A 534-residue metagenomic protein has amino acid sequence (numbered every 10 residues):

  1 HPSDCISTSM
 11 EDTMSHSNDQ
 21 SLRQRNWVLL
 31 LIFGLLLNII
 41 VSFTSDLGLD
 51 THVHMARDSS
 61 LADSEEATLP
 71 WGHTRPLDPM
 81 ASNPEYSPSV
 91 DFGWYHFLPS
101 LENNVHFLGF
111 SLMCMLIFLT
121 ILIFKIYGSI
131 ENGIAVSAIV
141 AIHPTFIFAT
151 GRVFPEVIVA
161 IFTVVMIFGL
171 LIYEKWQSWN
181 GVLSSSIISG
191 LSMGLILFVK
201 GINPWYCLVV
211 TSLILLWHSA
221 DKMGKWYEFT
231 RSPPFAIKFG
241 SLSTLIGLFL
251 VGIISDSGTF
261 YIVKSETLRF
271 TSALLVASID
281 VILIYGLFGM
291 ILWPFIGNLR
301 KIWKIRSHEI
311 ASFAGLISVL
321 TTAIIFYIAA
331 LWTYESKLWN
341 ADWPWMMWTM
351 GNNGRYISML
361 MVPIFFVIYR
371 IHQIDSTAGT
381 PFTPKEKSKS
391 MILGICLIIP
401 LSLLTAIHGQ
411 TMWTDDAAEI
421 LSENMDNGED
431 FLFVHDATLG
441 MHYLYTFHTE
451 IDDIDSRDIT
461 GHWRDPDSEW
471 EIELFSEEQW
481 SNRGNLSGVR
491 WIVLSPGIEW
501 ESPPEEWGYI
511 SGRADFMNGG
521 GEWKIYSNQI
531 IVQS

Functional and structural regions predicted by a protein language model:
T13, R25-F33, L183, I187 (+3 more regions): Signature aromatic-anchored transmembrane alpha helix within multi-pass, membrane-resident enzymes that catalyze glycan
R23-M55, I142, L242-D256, T322-A330 (+1 more regions): Transmembrane signal-anchor helices characteristic of membrane glycosylation enzymes that use polyprenol
R57, W71-E102: Short hydrophobic/aromatic helix or loop-helix immediately within or flanking a transmembrane segment in polytopic
N104-S129, V165: Transmembrane-helix motifs of polytopic, lipid-linked glycan transferases
T120-I142, I161, Q177-W179: Transmembrane-helix signature of polytopic, membrane-embedded enzymes that assemble or transfer cell-envelope glycans
V136-A138, V182-G201, V210-S212, S272-A277: Membrane-interface alpha helices of multi-pass inner-membrane proteins
T145-I158: Short acidic/glycine- and proline-prone juxtamembrane loop motifs at membrane-interface regions of multi-pass membrane
S388-N518: Catalytic lumenal/periplasmic loop and adjoining terminal transmembrane helix of membrane glycan-assembly enzymes
